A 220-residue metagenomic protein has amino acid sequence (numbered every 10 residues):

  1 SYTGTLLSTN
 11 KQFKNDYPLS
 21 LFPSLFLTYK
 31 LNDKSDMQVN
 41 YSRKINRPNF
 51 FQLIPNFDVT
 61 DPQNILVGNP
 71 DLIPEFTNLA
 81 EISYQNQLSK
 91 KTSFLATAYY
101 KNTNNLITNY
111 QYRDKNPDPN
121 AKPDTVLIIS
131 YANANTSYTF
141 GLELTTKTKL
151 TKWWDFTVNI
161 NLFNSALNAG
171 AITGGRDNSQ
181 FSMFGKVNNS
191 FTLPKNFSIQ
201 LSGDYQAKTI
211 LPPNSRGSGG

Functional and structural regions predicted by a protein language model:
S1-G4, S8-D16, T28-K30, I129-T145 (+1 more regions): Outer-membrane beta-barrel transmembrane domain signature of Gram-negative proteins, especially the mid-to-C-terminal
S1-T103, S190, P194-S202: Structural signature of Gram-negative outer-membrane beta-barrels, strongest in the C-terminal barrel of TonB-dependent
Y2-K11, F50-N56, Q63-I65, L106-K115 (+4 more regions): Outer-membrane beta-barrel translocator domains and adjoining extracellular loop/strand segments of Gram-negative
Q12-L19, D58-T60, L72-F76, N104 (+3 more regions): Replace "Gram-negative outer membrane beta-barrel proteins" with "bacterial and organellar outer membrane beta-barrel
P23, V158-I160, M183-N189: One face of beta-strands
N69, I73, L95-D155, N159 (+1 more regions): Outer membrane beta-barrel strand-and-loop segments of large Gram-negative receptors, especially TonB-dependent
Y99, N159-F163, S202-Q206: Histidine- and/or cysteine-centered catalytic micro-motif in compact active-site loops
L167, Q180-G220: C-terminal beta-barrel architecture of Gram-negative outer-membrane proteins
